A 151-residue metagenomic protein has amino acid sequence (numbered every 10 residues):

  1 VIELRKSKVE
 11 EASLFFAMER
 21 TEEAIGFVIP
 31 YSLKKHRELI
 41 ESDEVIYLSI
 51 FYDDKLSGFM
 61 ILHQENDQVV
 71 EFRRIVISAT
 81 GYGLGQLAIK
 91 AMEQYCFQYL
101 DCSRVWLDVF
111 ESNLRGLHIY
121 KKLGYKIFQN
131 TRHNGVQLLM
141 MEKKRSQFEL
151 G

Functional and structural regions predicted by a protein language model:
K6-A12, F16-T80, Q86, Y95 (+3 more regions): Acetyl-CoA-dependent GNAT
V45, V136-M140: Short hydrophobic/aromatic beta-strand or adjacent loop that forms the aromatic wall/cage of a ligand/substrate-binding
Q68, S103, K126: Short acidic/polar active-site loop segments enriched in Thr and Asp
Y82-Y95, H118-K122: Conserved acetyl-CoA-binding loop-helix of GNAT-fold acetyltransferases
Y99-D108: Conserved GNAT acetyl-CoA-binding A-motif
L107-L117, H133-Q137: Conserved beta-strand-loop-alpha-helix junction that forms the acyl-donor binding cleft
K121-N130: Conserved acetyl-CoA-binding loop of GNAT-fold acetyltransferases
L139-G151: Terminal substrate-recognition subdomain of acyl/acetyltransferases
